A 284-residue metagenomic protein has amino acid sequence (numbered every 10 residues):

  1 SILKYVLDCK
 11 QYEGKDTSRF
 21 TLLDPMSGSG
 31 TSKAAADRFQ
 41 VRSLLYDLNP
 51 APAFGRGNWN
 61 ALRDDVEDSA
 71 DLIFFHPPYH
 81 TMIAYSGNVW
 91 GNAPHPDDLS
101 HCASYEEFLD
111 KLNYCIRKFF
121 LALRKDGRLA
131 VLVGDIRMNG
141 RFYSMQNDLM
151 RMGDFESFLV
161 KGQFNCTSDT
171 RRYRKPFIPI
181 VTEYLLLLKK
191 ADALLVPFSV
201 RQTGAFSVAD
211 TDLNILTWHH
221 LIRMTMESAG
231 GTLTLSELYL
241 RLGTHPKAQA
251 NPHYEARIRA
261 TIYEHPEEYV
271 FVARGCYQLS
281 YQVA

Functional and structural regions predicted by a protein language model:
S1-E264, F271-A284: Class I S-adenosyl-L-methionine-dependent methyltransferase catalytic core
